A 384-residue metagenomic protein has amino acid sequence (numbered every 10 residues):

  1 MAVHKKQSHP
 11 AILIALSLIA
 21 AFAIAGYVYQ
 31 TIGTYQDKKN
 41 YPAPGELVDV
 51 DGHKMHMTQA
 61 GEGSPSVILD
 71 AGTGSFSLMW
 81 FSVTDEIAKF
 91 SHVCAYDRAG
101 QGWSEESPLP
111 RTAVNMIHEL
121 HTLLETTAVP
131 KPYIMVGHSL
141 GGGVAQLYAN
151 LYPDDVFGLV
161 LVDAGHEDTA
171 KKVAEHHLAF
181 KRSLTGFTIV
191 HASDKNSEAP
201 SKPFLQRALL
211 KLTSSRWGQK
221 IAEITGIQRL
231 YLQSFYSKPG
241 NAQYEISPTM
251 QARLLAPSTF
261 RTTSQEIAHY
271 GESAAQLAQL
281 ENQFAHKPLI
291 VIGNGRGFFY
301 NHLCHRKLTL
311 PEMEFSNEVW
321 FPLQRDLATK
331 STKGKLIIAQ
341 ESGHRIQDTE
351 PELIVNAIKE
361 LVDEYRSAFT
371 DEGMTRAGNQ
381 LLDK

Functional and structural regions predicted by a protein language model:
A2-S66, K89-S91, P110, E125 (+3 more regions): Alpha/beta-hydrolase fold catalytic core
D49, H53-W103, L151: Conserved HGGG/HGGXW glycine-rich cap/lid loop of the alpha/beta-hydrolase fold
D51, T58-A60, R98-V136, Y152 (+2 more regions): Active-site loop/oxyanion-hole signature of alpha/beta-hydrolase fold enzymes
T73, D97-G102, S107, G165 (+1 more regions): Short beta-to-alpha linker loops that shape the active-site pocket of alpha/beta-hydrolase fold enzymes
A113, V160-T329, G334, I338: Flexible "cap/lid" subdomain of the alpha/beta-hydrolase fold that forms the substrate-access gate
P130-H176: Conserved hydrolase catalytic core segment
P322, K330-K384: Catalytic active-site module of serine/aspartate enzymes centered on a nucleophile-bearing elbow/loop
